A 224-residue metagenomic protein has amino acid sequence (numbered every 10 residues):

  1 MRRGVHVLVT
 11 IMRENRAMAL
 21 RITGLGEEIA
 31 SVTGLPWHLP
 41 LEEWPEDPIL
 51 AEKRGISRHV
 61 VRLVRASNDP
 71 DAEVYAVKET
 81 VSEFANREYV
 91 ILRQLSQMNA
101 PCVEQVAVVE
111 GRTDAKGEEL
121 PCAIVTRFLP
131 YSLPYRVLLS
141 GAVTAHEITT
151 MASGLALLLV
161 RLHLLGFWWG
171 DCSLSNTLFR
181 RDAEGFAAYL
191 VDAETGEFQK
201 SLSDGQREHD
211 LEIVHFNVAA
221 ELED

Functional and structural regions predicted by a protein language model:
R2-L50: Juxta-kinase regulatory segment immediately upstream of eukaryotic protein kinase catalytic domains
R16, L20, C102-Q105, G117-L120 (+3 more regions): Short alpha-helical interface elements
I29-T149, S153-G170, F186, L222: Conserved ATP-binding subdomain of kinase catalytic cores across diverse folds
W168, L174-L222: Catalytic activation segment of kinase domains across protein kinase-like and atypical kinase folds
